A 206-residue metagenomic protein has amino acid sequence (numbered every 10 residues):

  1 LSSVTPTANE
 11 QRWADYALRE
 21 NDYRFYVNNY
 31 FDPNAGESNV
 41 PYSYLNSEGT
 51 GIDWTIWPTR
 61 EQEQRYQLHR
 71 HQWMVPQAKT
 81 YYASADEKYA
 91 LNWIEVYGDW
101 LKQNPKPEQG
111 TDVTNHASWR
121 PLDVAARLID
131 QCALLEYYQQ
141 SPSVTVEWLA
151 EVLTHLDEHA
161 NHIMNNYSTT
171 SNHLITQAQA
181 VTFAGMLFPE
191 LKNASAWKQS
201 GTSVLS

Functional and structural regions predicted by a protein language model:
L1-N39, S43: Extreme N-terminal leader/anchor segments
Y44-G49, R60-S206: Aromatic-lined, polymer-binding surfaces characteristic of secreted/periplasmic polysaccharide-degrading enzymes
